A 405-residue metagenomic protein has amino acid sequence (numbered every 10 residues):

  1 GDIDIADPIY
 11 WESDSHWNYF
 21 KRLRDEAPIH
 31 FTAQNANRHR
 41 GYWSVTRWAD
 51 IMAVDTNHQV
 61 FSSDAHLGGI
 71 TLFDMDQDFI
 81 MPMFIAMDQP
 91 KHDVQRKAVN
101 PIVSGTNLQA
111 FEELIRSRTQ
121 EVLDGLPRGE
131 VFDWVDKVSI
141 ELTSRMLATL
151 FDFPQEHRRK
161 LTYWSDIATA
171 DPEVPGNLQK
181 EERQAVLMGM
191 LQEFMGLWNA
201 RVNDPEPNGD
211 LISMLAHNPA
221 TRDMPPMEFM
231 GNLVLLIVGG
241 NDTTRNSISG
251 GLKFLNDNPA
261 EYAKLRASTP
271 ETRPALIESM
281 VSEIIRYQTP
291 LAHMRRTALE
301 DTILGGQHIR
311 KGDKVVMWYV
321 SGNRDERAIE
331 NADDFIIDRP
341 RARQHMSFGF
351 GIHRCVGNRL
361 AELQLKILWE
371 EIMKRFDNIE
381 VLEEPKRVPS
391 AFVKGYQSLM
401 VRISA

Functional and structural regions predicted by a protein language model:
G1-A405: Cytochrome P450
